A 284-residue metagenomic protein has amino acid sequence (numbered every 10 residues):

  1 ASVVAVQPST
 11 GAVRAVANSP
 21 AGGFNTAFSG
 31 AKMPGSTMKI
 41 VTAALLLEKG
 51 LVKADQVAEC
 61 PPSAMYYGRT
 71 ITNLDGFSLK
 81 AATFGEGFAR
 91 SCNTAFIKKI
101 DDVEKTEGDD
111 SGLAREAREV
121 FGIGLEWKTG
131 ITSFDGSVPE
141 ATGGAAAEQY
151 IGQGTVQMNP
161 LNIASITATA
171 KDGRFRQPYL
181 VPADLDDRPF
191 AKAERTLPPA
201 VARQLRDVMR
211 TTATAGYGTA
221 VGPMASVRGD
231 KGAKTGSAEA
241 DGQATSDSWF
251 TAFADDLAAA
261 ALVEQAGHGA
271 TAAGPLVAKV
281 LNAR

Functional and structural regions predicted by a protein language model:
A1-G30, L45, K49-Q265: Beta-lactam-recognizing serine transpeptidase/beta-lactamase-like catalytic domain environment
S29-M38: Gly/Ser-rich catalytic serine loop of serine hydrolases
S36, V156-N159, A273: Short, conserved glycine- and acidic-residue-centered signature motifs in active-site or ligand-binding loops
I163, G269-A278: Short, charged, low-complexity patches
P189, A193, L276-R284: Short, gly/Ser/Thr-rich active-site loops of penicillin-recognizing serine hydrolases
